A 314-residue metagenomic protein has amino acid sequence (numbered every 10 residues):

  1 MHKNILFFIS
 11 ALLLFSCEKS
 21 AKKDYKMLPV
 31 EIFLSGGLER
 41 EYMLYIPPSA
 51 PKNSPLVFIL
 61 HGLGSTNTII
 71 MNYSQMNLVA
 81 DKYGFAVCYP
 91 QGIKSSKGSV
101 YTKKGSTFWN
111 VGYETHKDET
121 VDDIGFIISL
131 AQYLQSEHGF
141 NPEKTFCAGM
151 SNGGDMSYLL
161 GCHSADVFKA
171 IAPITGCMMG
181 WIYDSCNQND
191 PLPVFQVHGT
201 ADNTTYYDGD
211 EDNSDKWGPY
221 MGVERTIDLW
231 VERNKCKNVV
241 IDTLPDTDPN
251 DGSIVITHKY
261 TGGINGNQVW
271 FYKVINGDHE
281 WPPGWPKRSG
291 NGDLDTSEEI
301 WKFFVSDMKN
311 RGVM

Functional and structural regions predicted by a protein language model:
M1-K23: Bacterial Sec-dependent N-terminal signal peptides
C17-L56, T68-S74, L78-Y83, E119 (+10 more regions): A domain-start/cap signature at the N-terminus of enzymes
S54, G62-T66, G277: Active-site glycine-rich loops that stabilize anionic/oxyanionic intermediates across multiple enzyme folds
I59-G62, Y89, K273: Structural cue for short, hydrophobic secondary-structure segments
G84-Y89, P193: A fold-wide structural signal in alpha/beta-hydrolase
Q91-D122: Cap/lid segment of the alpha/beta-hydrolase catalytic domain
T115-H138, L159: Alpha/beta-hydrolase active-site loop
K169-S253, K259-N265: The feature captures the conserved acid-bearing segment of alpha/beta-hydrolase catalytic domains
